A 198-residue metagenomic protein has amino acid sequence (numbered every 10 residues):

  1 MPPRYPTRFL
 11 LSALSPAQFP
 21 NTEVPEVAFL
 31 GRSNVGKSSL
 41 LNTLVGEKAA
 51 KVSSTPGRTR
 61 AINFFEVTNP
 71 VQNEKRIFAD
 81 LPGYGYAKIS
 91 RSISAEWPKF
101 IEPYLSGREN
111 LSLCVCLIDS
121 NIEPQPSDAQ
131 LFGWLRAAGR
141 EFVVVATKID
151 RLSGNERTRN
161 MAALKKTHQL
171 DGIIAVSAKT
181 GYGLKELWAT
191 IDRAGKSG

Functional and structural regions predicted by a protein language model:
M1-Y86: Conserved G1/Walker A P-loop phosphate-binding module
R4-A17, R151-G198: Canonical P-loop GTPase G-domain recognition
A17, K48, Y86-I89, Q125 (+2 more regions): Conserved protein kinase catalytic core
S53, Y84-S94, N121, D150-S153: Flexible beta-alpha connector loops of hexameric P-loop NTPases
F65, T147, L187: Residue-level signal for inorganic ion chemistry
P70-L111: Conserved nucleotide-sensing/catalytic segment adjacent to the nucleotide-binding pocket in NTP-handling enzymes
S94-P98, Q125, G181-L184: Amphipathic alpha-helical transducer elements in NTP-driven molecular machines
K99-G172: Conserved C-terminal guanine-recognition region of P-loop GTPase G domains, centered on the G4
